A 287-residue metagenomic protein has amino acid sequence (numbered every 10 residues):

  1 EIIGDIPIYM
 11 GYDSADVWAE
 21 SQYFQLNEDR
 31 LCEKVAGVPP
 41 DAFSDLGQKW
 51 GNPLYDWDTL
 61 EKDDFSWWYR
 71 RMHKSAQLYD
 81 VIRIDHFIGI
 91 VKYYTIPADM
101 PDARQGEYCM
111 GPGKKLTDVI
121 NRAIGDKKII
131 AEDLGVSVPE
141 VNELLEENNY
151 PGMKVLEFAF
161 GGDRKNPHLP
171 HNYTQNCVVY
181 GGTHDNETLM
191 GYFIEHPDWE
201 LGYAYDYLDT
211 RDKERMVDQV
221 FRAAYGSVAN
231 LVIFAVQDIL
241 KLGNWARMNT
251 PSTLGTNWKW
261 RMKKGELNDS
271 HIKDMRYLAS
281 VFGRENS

Functional and structural regions predicted by a protein language model:
E1-M10: Conserved, well-ordered alpha-helix/loop/beta-strand core segments that scaffold catalytic motifs
Y9-I233, Q237-N244, T250-G265: Alpha-amylase-like alpha-glycosidases and glucanotransferases acting on alpha-linked glucans and related
W260, Y277, V281-S287: Domain-scale activation on soluble regions of proteins
S270-L278: Membrane-proximal transmembrane or re-entrant/amphipathic helices at the cytosolic face
